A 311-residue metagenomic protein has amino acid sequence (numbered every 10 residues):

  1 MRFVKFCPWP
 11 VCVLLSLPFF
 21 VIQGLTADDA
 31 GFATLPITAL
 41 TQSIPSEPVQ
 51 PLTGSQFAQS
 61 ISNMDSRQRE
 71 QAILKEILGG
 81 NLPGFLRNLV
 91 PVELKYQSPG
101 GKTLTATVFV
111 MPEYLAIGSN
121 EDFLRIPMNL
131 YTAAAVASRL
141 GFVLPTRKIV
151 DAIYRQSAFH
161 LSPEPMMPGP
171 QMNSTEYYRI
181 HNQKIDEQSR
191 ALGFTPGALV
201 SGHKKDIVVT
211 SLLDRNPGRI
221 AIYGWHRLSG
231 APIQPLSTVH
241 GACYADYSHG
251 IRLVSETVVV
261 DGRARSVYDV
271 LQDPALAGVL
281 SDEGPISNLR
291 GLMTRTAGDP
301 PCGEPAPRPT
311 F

Functional and structural regions predicted by a protein language model:
P10-V21: Bacterial N-terminal signal peptides
G31-L86, T257, L280-I286, R290-C302 (+1 more regions): N-terminal module-boundary/linker segments of secreted carbohydrate-active enzymes
M64, Q68, L86, G101 (+3 more regions): Soluble non-cytosolic domains of exported or imported proteins
N81-M111: Conserved oxyanion/phosphate-binding beta-strand-loop segments in alpha/beta enzyme cores
I117-L124, R139-L140, V239-H240: Second-shell loop/turn segments in exported
L130-G193, L253: Conserved hydrophobic ligand-interaction patch in extracellular adhesion modules
M167-W225: Acidic, glycine-rich loop-and-strand cores that form catalytic or ligand-binding grooves in diverse globular domains
T238-H240, Y244-F311: Low-complexity, Gly/Ser/Thr/Pro-rich intrinsically disordered linker/tail segments
